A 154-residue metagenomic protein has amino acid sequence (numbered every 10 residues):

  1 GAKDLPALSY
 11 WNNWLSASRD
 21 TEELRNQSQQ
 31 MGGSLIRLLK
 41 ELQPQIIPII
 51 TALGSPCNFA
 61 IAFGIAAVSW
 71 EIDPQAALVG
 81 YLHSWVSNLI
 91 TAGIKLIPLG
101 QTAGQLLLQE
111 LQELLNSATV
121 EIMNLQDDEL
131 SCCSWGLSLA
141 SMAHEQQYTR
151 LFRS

Functional and structural regions predicted by a protein language model:
A2-I72: Internal, conserved structured core segments that host functional sites
K3, A7, E23-M31, G54-S55 (+6 more regions): Short, contiguous, pocket-lining structural segments that sit at or immediately flank catalytic/ligand-binding sites
L5-S9, A60-A67, Y81, W85 (+3 more regions): Membrane-targeting and insertion segments and their boundary/processing signals
Y10-N13, A17, V68, Q75 (+4 more regions): Generic, low-specificity signal for short hydrophobic/alpha-helical stretches with a mild N-terminal bias, encompassing
S55-G104: A contiguous pocket-lining binding segment that forms or flanks enzyme active sites
S84-S154: C-terminal auxiliary extensions adjacent to catalytic cores
